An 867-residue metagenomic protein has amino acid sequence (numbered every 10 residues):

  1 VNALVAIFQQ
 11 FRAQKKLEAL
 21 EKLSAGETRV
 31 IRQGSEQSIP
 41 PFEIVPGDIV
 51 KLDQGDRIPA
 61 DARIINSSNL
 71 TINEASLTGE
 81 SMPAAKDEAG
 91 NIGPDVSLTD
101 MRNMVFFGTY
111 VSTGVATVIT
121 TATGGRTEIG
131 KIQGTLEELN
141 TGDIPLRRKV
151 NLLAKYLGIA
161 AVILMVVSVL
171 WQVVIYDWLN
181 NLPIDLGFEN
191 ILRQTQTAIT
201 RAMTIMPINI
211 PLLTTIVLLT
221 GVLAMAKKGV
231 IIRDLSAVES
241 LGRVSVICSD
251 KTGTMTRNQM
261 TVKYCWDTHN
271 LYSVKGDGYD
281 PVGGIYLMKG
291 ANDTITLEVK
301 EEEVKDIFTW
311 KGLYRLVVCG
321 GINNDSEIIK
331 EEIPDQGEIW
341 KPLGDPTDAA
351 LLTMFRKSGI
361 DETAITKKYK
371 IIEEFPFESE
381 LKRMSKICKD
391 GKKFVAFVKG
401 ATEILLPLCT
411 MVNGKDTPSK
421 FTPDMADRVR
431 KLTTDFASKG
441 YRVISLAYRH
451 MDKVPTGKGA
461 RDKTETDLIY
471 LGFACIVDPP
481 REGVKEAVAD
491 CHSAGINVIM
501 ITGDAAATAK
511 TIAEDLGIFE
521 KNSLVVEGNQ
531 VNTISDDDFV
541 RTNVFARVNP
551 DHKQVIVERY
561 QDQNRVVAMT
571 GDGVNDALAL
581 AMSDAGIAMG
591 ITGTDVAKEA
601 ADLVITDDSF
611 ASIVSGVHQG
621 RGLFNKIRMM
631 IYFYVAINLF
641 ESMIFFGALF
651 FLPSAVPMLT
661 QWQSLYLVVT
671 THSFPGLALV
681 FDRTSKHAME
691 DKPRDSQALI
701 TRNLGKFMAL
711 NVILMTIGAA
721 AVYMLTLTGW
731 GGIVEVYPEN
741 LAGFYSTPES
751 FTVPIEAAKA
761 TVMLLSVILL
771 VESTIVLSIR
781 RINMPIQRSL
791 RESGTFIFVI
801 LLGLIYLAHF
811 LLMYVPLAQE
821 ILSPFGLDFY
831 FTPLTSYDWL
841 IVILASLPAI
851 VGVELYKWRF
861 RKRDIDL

Functional and structural regions predicted by a protein language model:
V1, A25-N151, V531-N543, R547: Cytosolic catalytic regions of P-type ion-transporting ATPases
V1, V162-M206, L219-G229, E641-W662 (+3 more regions): Helix-interface capping motifs at the ends of transmembrane segments in multi-pass membrane proteins
V1-R29, L136-K227, A447, H492 (+3 more regions): Hydrophobic alpha-helical segments characteristic of transmembrane helices in integral membrane transporters
K22, G26-I31, A198, M203 (+2 more regions): Conserved catalytic phosphorylation-site environment of P-type ATPases
R32, P145-Y156, Q194, A198-I199 (+8 more regions): Membrane-interface segments at loop-to-transmembrane junctions
D143, L212, T220, E303-V304 (+5 more regions): Membrane-embedded transport module
I159, I163-L186, I339-L343, D361-T366 (+9 more regions): Cytosolic catalytic headpieces and adjacent flexible linkers of membrane translocases
I216, N270-F377, E403-K439: ATP-binding catalytic core of ATPases
